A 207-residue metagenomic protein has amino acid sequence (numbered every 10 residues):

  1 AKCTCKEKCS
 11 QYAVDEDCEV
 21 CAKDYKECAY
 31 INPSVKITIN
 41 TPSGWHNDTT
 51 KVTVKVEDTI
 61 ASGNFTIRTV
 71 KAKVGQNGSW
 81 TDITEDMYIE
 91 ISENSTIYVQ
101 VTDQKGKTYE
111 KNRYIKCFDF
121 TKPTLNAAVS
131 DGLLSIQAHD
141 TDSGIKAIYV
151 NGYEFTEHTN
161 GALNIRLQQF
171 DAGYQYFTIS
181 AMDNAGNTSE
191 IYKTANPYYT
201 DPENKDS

Functional and structural regions predicted by a protein language model:
A1-I31: Extracellular/cell-surface secretome signature
Y30-S207: Low-complexity, disordered linker/stalk regions enriched in Pro/Thr/Ser/Gly
